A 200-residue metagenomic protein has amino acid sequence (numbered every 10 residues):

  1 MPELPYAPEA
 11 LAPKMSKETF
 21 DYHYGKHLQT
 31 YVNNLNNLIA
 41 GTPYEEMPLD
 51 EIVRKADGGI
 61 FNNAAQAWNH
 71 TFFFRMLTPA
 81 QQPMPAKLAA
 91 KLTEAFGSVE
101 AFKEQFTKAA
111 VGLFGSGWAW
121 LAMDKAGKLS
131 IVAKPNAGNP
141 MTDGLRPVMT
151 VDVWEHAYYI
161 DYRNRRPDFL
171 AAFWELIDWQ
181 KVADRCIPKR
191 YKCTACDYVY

Functional and structural regions predicted by a protein language model:
M1-K189: Feature for soluble, non-membrane regions of globular proteins
C193-C196: Short cysteine-rich clusters marking metal-coordination/redox-active sites
Y200: Cys/His-rich microdomains that often coordinate metals
